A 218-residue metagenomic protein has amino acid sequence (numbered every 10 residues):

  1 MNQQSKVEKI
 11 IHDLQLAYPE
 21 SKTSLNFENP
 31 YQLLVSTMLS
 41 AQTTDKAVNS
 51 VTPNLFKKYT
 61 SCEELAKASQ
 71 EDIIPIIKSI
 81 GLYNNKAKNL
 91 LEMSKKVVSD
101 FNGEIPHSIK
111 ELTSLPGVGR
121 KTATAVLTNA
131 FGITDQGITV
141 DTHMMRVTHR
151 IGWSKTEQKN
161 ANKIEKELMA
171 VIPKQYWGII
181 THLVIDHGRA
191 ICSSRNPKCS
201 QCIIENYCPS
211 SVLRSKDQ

Functional and structural regions predicted by a protein language model:
N2-D217: Catalytic cores of DNA base-excision repair glycosylases
